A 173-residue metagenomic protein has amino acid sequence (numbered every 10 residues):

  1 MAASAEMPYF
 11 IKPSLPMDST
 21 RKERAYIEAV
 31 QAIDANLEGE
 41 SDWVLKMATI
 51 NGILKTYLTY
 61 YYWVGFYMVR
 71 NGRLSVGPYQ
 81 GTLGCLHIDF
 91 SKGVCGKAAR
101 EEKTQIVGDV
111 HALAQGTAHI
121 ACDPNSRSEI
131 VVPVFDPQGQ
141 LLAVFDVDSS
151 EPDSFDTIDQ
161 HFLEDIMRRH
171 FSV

Functional and structural regions predicted by a protein language model:
A2-L83, D165-V173: Intrinsically disordered, low-complexity terminal regulatory regions
S19, D156-Q160: Interdomain signal-transducing alpha-helical coiled-coil linkers
L58, A121-S126: Short loop/turn motifs at secondary-structure junctions and domain boundaries
W63, V131, V144: Short hydrophobic/aromatic beta-strand element in the GNAT-like acyltransferase core that lines or flanks the acyl-donor
V69-C122: Regulatory sensory and allosteric helical modules in signal-transduction proteins and certain transcription factors
S128-D136: A short, aliphatic-rich beta-strand micro-motif
L141: Glycine-rich acetyl-CoA-binding "A-motif" of GNAT/NAT acetyltransferases
F145-D153: Short beta-strand-to-loop transition segments that serve as allosteric relay/switch motifs in sensory/regulatory domains
